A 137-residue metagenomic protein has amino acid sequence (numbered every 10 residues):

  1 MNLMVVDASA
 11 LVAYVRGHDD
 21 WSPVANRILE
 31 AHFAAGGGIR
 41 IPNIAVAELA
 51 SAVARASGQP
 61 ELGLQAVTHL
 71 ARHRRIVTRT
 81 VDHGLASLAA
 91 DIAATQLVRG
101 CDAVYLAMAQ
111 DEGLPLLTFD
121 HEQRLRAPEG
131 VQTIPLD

Functional and structural regions predicted by a protein language model:
M1-I41, A56-Q65: Short, well-structured N-terminal submotif of metal-dependent ribonuclease cores
L3, T78-R79, L106-D137: Acidic, PIN/NYN-like endoribonuclease modules and their adjacent C-terminal/linker elements
V6, R40-I41, T80, G100-A103 (+1 more regions): Short beta-strand scaffold positions
A10, A45, G84-L85, Y105 (+1 more regions): Alpha-helix capping/helix-boundary segments
R16, P23-I28, S51-A54, L64-A66 (+4 more regions): Noncatalytic, solvent-exposed loop/strand surfaces of beta-propeller-type extracellular/periplasmic domains
G17, N43-I44, L64-T95: Acidic catalytic patch
